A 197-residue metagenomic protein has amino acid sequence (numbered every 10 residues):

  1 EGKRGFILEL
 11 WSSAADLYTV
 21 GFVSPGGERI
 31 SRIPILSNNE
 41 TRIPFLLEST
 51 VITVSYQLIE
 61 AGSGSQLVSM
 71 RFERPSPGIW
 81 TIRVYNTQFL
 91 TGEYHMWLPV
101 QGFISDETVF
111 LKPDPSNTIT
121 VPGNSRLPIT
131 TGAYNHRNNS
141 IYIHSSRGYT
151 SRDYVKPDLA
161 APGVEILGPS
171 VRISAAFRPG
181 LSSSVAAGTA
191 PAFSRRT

Functional and structural regions predicted by a protein language model:
E1-T197: Loop-rich non-cytosolic ectodomains and luminal regions
